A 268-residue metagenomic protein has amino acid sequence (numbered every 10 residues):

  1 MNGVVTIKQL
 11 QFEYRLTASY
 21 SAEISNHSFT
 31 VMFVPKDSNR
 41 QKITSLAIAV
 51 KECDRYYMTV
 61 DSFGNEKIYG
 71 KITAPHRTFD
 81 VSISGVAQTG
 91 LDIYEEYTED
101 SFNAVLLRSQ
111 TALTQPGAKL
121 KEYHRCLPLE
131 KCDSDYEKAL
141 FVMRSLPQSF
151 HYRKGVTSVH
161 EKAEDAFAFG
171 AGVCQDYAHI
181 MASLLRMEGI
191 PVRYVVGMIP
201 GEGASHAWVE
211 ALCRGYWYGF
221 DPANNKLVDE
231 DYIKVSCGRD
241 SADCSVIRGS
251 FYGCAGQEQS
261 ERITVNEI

Functional and structural regions predicted by a protein language model:
N2-G90: Intrinsically disordered, low-complexity N-terminal segments that are enriched in acidic
S28, I93-E99: Short, charged, solvent-exposed linker or helix-capping segments at domain edges/interfaces that act as flexible hinges
V31-D37, Q41-I48, N225-R248, C254 (+1 more regions): Glycine-rich, small/acidic residue-mixed loop/short-helix segments
E52-Y56, N103-R108, L227-K234: Short, surface-exposed linear segments at secondary-structure transitions and domain or protein termini
H76-S82, L212-K226, G253-I268: Short flexible/disordered coil segments
A87-L91, S101-G172, I180, S241 (+1 more regions): Secondary-structure boundary elements
D92-Y94, C244-S245: Short helix/loop capping segments that flank catalytic or ligand/cofactor-binding pockets
D176-F251: Hydrophobic/aromatic-rich core segments of domains that either
